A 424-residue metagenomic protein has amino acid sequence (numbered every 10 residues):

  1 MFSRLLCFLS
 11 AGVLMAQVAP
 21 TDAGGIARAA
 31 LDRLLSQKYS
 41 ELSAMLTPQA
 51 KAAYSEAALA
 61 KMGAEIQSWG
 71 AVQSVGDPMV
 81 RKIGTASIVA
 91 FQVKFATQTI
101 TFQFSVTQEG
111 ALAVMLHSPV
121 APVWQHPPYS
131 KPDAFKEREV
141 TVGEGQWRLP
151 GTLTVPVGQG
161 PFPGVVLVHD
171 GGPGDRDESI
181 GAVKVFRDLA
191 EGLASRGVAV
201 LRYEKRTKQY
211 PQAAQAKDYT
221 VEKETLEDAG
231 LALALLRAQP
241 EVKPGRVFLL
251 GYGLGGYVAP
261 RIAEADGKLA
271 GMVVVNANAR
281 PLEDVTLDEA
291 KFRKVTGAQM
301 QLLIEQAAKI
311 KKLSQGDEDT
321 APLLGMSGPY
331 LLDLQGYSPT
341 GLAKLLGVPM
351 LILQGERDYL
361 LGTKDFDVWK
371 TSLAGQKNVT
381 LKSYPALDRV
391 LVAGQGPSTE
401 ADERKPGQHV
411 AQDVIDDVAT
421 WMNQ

Functional and structural regions predicted by a protein language model:
G25, A29-D32, S36-S87: Short solvent-exposed beta->alpha transition segments
P122-Q159: N-terminal cap/lid segment of alpha/beta-hydrolase-fold proteins
L167-E224, V392-R404: Cap/lid segment of the alpha/beta-hydrolase catalytic domain
D218-P240: Alpha/beta-hydrolase active-site loop
A265, G271-L345, G375: Accessory cap/linker subdomain of secreted extracellular hydrolases
L346, I352-Q354: Short beta-strand/loop motif that positions the catalytic acidic residue of the alpha/beta-hydrolase fold
Y359-D365: Conserved alpha/beta-hydrolase "acid-adjacent" motif
V390, Q395-Q424: Catalytic active-site module of serine/aspartate enzymes centered on a nucleophile-bearing elbow/loop
